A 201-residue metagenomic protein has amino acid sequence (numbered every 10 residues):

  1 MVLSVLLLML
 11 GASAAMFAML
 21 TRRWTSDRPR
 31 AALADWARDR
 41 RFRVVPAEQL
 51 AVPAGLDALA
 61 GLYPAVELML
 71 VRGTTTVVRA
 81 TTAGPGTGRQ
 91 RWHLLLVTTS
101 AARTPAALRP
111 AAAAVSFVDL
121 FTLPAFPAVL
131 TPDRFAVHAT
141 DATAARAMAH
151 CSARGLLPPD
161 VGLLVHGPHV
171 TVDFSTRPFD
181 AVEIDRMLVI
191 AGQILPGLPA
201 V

Functional and structural regions predicted by a protein language model:
M1-M9: Feature marks short, highly hydrophobic, charge-poor N-terminal signal-anchor/signal peptide-like helices that anchor
A12-A14, P168: Short acidic (Asp/Glu) and glycine-rich catalytic loops that position anionic groups and cofactors
A15, A51-V52: Transmembrane alpha-helix boundary/anchor motif
A15-D39: Transmembrane-cytosolic junction motif
A32-R40, P46, V52-G55, L59-V77 (+1 more regions): Charged, low-complexity intrinsically disordered regions
